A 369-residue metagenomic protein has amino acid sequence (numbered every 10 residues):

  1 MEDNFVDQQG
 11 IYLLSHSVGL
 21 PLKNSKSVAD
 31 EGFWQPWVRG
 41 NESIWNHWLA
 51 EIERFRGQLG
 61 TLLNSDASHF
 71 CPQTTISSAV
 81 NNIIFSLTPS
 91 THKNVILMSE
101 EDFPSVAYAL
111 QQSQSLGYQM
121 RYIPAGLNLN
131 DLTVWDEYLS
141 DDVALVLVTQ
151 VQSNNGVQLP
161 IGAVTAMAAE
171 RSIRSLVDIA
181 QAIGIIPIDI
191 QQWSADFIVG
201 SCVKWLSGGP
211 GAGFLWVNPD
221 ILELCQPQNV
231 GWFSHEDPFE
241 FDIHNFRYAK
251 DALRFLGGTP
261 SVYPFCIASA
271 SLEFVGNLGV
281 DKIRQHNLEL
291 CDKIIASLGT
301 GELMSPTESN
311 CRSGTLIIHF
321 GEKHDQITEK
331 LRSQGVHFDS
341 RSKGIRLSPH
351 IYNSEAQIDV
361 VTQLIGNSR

Functional and structural regions predicted by a protein language model:
M1-R369: Pyridoxal 5′-phosphate
